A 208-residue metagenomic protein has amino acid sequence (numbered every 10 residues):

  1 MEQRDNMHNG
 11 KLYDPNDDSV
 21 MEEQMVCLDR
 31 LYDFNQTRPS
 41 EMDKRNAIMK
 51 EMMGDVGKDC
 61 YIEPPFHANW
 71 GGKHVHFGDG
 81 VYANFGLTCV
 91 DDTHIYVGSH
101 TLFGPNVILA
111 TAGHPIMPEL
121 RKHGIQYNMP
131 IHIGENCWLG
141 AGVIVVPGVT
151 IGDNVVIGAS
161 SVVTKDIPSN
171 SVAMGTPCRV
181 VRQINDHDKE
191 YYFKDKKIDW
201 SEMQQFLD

Functional and structural regions predicted by a protein language model:
M1-D59, C178-D208: Terminal amphipathic alpha-helical/low-complexity segments used for targeting or macromolecular assembly
D33-N35, D166-N170: Short arginine-rich
P39, P65-I151, T176-P177, R182-F193: Flexible, glycine/small-residue-enriched loop-and-beta-strand segment within the central core of proteins
Y61-E63: Conserved short histidine dyad/triad with adjacent acidic residue
W138, V156, V172-M174: Short-chain dehydrogenase/reductase
G152-V155, P168-N170: Conserved catalytic segment of ABC-fold P-loop ATPases
V162-T164: Short hydrophobic beta-strand element within catalytic cores of glycosyltransferases and related nucleotide-activated
